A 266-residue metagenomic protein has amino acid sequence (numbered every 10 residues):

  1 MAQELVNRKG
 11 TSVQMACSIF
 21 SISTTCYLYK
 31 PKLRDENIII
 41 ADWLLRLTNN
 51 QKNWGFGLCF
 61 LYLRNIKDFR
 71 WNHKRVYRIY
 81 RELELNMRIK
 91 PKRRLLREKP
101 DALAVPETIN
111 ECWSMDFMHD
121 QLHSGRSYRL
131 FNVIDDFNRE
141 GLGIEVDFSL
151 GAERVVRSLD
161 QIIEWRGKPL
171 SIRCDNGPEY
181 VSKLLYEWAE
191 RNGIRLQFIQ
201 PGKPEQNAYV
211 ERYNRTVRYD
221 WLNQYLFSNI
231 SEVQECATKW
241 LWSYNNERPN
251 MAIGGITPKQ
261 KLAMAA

Functional and structural regions predicted by a protein language model:
M1-A266: Charged DNA-binding/catalytic regions of mobile-element recombinases
